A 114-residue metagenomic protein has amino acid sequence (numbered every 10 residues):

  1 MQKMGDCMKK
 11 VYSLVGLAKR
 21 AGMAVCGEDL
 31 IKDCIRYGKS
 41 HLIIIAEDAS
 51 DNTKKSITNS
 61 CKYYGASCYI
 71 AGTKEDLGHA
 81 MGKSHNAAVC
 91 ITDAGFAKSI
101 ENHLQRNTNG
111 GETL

Functional and structural regions predicted by a protein language model:
M1-D6, K19: Catalytic cores of RNA-modifying enzymes
K9-I45: N-terminal first-folded block
G16, R36, K62, G82 (+1 more regions): Signal for well-folded cores of large energy- and translation-related assemblies
G22, H41-L42, S67-Y69, N86-V89: Structural motif
D29, D48-A49, T73-D76, A94: Short, ordered loop/turn segments at secondary-structure junctions
T58-N86: Mid-chain, well-packed structural core segment of small domains
G78-L114: C-terminal structural segments of small proteins and small subunits
